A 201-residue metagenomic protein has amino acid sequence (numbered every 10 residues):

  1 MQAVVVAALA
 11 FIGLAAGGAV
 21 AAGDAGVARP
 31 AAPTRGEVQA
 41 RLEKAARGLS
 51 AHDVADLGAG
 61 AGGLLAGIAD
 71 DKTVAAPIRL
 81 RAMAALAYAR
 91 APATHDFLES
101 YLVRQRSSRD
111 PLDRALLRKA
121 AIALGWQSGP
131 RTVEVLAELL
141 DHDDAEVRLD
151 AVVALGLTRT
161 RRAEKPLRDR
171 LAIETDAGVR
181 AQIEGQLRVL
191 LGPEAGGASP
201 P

Functional and structural regions predicted by a protein language model:
V6-A15: Bacterial N-terminal signal peptides
A16-G26: Signal peptide processing junction and immediate N-terminal pro/mature segment of secreted/exported proteins
A25-Q39, G58-D70, A91-S108, G129-D141 (+2 more regions): Amphipathic alpha-helical scaffolding segments comprising HEAT/armadillo-like alpha-solenoid repeats
A46-S50, A76-R79, D110-L117, R148 (+1 more regions): Residue-level detector of extended alpha-helical repeat arrays and alpha-solenoid scaffolds
D53-D56, A85, A123, A154 (+3 more regions): Core register positions within helices of long alpha-helical scaffolds
T73-A75, R106, D110-D113, D143-D144 (+1 more regions): Short inter-helical turns and helix N-cap capping residues of alpha-solenoid HEAT/ARM repeat scaffolds
R81, F97, L112-A115, K119 (+4 more regions): Alpha-solenoid helical repeat scaffolds
